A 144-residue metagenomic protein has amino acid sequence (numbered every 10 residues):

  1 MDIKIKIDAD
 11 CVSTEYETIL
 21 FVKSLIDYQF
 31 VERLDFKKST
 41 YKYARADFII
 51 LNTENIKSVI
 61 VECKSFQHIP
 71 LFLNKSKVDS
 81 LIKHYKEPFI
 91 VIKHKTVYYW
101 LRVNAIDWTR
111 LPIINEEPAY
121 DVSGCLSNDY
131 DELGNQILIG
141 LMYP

Functional and structural regions predicted by a protein language model:
M1-S39: Acidic-basic catalytic patches of nuclease active cores, encompassing PD-(D/E)XK and other metal-cofactor nuclease
V22, F48-Q67: Conserved catalytic cores of phosphodiester-cleaving nucleases, focusing on short active-site segments
F30-E32, I60, F89-K93: A structural signal for short, well-ordered beta-strand segments and their strand-loop junctions that often border
K38-Y41, I69-P70: Acidic-and-aromatic substrate-binding clefts and catalytic sites of carbohydrate-active enzymes
A44: Beta-rich catalytic cores
S65-Y85: Mg2+/Mn2+-dependent nuclease catalytic core
K83-W108: Nucleic-acid nuclease catalytic cores
L101-P144: Intrinsically disordered, low-complexity terminal regions enriched in charged/polar residues
